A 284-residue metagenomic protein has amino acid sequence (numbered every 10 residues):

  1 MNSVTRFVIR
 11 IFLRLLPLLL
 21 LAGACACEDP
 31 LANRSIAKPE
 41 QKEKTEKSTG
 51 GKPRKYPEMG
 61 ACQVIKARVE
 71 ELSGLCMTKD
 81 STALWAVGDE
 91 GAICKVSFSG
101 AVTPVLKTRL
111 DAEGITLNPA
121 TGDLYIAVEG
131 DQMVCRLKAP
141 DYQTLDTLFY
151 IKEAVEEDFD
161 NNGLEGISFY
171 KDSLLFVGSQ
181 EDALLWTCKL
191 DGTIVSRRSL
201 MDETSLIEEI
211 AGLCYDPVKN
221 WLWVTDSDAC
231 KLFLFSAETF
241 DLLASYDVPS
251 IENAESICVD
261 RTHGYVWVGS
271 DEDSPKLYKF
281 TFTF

Functional and structural regions predicted by a protein language model:
M1-P39: Bacterial Sec-dependent N-terminal signal peptides
E28-F284: Sequence/structural signature of beta-propeller domains
